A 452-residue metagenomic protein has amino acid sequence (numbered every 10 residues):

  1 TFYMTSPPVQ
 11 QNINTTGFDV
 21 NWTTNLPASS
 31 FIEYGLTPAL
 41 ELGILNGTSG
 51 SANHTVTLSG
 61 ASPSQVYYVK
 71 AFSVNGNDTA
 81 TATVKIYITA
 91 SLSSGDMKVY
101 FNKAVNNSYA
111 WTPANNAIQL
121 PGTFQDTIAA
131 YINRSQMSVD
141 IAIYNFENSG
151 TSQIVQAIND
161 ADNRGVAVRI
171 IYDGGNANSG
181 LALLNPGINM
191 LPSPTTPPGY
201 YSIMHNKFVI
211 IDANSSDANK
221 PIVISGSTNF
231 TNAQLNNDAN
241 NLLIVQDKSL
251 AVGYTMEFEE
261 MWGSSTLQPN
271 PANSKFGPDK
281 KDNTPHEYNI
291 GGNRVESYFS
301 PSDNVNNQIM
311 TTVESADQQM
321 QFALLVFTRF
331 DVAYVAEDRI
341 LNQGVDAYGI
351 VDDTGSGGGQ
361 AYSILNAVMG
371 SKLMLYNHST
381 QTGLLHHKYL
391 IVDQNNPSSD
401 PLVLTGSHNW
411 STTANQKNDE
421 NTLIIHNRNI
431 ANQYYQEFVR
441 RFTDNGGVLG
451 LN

Functional and structural regions predicted by a protein language model:
T1-A90: Short, surface-exposed linear motifs at loops/turns and structural transition points
W22, L26, V139-I143, R169-D173 (+2 more regions): Active-site beta-strand/loop signature of hydrolases that rely on acidic residues for catalysis
S91-R134, N145-E314, I350-L402, G406-L423 (+1 more regions): HKD-type phospholipase D/PLD-like phosphodiesterase module
D162, I340-L341: Gly/Ala-rich phosphate-binding loop of Rossmann-like dinucleotide-binding domains, activating on the conserved
G165, Q343-G344: Glycine-centered short loops/turns at secondary-structure junctions
F258-P271, Y435-N452: Cysteine/selenocysteine-centered motifs that mediate thiol-based redox chemistry or coordinate metal-sulfur cofactors
M310-D338: Long, repeat-rich segments with strong aromatic
